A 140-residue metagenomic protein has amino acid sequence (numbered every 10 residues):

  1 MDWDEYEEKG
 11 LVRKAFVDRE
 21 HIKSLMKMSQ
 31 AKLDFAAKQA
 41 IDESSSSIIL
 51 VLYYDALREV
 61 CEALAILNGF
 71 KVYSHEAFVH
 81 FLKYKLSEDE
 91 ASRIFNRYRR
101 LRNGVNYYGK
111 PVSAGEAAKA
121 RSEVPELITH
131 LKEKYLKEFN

Functional and structural regions predicted by a protein language model:
M1-N140: Terminal alpha-helical segments
